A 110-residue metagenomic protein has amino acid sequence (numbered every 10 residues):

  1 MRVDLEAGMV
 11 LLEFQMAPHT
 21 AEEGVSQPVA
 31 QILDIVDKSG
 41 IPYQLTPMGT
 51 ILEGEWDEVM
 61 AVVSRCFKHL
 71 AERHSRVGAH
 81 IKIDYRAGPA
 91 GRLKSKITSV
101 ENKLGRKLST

Functional and structural regions predicted by a protein language model:
M1-T110: Charge-rich, low-complexity N-terminal segments
